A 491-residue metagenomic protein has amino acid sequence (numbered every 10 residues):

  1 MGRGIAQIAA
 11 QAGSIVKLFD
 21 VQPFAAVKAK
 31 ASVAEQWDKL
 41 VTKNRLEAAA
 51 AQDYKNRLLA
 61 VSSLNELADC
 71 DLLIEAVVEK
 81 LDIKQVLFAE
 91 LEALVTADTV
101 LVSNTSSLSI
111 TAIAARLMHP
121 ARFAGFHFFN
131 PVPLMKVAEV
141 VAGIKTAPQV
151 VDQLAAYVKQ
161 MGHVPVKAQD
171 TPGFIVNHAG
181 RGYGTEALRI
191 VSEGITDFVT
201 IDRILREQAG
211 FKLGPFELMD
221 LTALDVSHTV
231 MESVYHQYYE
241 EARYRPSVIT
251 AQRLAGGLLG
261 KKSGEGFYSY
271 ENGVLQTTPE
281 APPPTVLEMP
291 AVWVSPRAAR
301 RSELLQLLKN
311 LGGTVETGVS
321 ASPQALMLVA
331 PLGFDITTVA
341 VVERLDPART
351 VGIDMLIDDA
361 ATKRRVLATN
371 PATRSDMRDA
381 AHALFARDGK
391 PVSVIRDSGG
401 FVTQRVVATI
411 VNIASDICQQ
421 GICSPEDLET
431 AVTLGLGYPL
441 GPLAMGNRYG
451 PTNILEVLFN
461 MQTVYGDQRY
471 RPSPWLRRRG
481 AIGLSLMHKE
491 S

Functional and structural regions predicted by a protein language model:
G2-R3: N-terminal Rossmann-fold NAD(P) dinucleotide-binding loop
A6, A10-Q11: Gly/Ala-rich phosphate-binding loop of Rossmann-like dinucleotide-binding domains, activating on the conserved
A12-S14, H163-D170, F198-G399, R405-T409 (+1 more regions): NAD(P)-dependent Rossmann-like dehydrogenase/reductase catalytic/cofactor-binding core
L18-P23: Conserved acidic E/D residue at the C-terminus of a beta-strand in Rossmann-like folds
F24-K28, D38-L101, L108-I110, K309-A340 (+1 more regions): Rossmann-like NAD(P)-binding element
L46-L59, A121-R122, H163, A348 (+1 more regions): A short helix-to-beta-strand connector/capping loop
D82-A156, A325-A383: Rossmann-fold NAD(P)-binding glycine/threonine-rich loop
M161, T171, I175-H178, A187-V191: Conserved anion/nucleotide-ligand pocket segment
